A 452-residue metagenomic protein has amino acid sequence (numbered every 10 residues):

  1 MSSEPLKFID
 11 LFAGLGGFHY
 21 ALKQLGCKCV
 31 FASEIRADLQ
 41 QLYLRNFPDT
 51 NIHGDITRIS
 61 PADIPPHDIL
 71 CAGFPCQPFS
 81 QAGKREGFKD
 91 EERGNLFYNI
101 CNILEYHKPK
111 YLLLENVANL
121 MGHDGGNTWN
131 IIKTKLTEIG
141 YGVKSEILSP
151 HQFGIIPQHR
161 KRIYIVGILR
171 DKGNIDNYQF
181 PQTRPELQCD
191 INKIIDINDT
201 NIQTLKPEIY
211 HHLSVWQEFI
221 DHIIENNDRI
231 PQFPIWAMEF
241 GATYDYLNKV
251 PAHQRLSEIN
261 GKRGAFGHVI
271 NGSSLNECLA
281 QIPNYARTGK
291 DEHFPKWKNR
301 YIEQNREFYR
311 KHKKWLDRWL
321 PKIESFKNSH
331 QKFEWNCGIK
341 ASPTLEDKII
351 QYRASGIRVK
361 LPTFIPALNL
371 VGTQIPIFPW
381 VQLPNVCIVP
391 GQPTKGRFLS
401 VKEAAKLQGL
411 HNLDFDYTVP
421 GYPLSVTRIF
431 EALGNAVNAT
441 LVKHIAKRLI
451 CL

Functional and structural regions predicted by a protein language model:
S2-L114, A118-N130, T137, H151: Core alpha/beta nucleotide-donor-binding catalytic domains of modification enzymes
H19, Q77-Q81, L120-H123, G154-Q158 (+2 more regions): Short catalytic/ligand-binding loop motif for oxyanion handling, primarily in non-cytosolic enzymes, centered on
C71, S145-I147, Y164-V166, A367: Conserved hydrophobic/aromatic beta-strand scaffold that supports enzyme active sites
H107-K110, Y141, K161, P376: A short helix->loop->beta-strand "cap" motif at the edges of active sites that frequently abuts
I132-I147, L169-G173: A SAM-dependent methyltransferase catalytic signature shared across enzymes that methylate proteins
S149-I155, S355-G356: Short, solvent-exposed loop/turn elements at beta->coil junctions and helix N-caps that rim active or binding pockets
I156-D245: Flexible, glycine-/basic-rich loop-and-beta segments that form/coincide with the SAM-dependent methyltransferase
W236-L452: C-terminal target-recognition/interaction regions appended to catalytic cores
